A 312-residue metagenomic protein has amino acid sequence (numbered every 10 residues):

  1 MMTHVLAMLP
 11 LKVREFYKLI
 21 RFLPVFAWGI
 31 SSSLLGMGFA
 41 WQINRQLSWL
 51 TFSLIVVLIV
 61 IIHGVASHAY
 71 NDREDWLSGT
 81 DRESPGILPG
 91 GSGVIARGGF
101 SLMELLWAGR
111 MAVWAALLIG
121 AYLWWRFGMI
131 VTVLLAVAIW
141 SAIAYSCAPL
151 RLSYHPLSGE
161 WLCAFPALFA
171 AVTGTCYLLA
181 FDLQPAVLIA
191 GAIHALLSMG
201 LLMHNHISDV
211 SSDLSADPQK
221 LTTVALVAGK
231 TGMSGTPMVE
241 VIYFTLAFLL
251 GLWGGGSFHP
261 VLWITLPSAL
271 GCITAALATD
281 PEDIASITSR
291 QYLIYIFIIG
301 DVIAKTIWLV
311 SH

Functional and structural regions predicted by a protein language model:
M2-A69, E74, Y145-P166, A170-A171: Topogenic membrane-insertion module of multi-pass membrane proteins
A27-G36, E160-C176, A225-G229, R290-K305: Small-residue-rich segments of transmembrane alpha-helices in multi-pass membrane proteins, especially helix faces
S31, L54, L58, I62 (+9 more regions): Lipid-exposed faces of alpha-helical membrane segments in multi-pass integral membrane proteins
L35-L58, L117-V133, A171-A192, L249-P260 (+1 more regions): Helix-coil boundary and interhelical linker segments in multi-pass alpha-helical membrane proteins
I61-D75, V137-P149, F169, G174 (+2 more regions): Transmembrane alpha-helical segments that form the membrane-embedded catalytic/substrate-channel core of multi-pass
H68-V113, I119, M199-F244: Solvent-exposed interhelical
G91-D182: Intramembrane alpha-helical segments
W253-H312: Extended hydrophobic alpha-helices typical of membrane-associated regions
